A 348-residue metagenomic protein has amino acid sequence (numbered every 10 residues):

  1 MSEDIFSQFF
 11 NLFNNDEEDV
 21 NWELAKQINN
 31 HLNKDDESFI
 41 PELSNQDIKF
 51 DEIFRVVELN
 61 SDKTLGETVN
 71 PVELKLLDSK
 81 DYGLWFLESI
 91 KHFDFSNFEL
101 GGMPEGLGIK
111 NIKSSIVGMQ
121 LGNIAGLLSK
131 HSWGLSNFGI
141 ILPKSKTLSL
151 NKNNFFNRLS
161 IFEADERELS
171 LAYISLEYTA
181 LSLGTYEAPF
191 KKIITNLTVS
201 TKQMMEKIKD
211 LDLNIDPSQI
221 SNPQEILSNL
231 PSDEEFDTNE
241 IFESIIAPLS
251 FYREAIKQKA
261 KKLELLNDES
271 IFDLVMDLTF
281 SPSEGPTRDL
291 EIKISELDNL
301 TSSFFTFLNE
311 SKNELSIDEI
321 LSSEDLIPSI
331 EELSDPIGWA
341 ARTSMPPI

Functional and structural regions predicted by a protein language model:
M1, N214-E225, W339-I348: Long, low-complexity intrinsically disordered regions
E3-L128, I330-S344: A metal-dependent hydrolase signature that marks the N-terminal structural subdomain at the beginning of catalytic folds
L12-K26, L135-N151, Q219-N222: Acidic, low-complexity proline/glycine-rich segments
S61, S115-S136, L183-N267: Post-HExxH zinc-binding segment in Zn-dependent metallohydrolases
G106-K110, V117-L171, L181-P189: Active-site scaffold of zinc-dependent metalloenzymes
N154-R158, F162-A180, G184, N196 (+2 more regions): Polar-ligand-bearing catalytic/cofactor-coordination segments of membrane-embedded or membrane-tethered inner-membrane
T238-I348: Pan-zinc metallopeptidase signature
